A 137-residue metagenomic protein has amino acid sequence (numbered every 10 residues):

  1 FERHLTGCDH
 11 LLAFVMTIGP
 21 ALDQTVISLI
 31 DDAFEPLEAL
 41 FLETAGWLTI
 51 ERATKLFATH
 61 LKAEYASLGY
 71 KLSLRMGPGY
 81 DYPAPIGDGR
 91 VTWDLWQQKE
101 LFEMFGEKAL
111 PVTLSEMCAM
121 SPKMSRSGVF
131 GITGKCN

Functional and structural regions predicted by a protein language model:
F1, A66-N137: Compositionally biased, low-complexity/repeat regions
F1, F14, F34, F41 (+3 more regions): Phenylalanine-focused residue identity feature
F1-A39: Active-site helix-to-loop segments that bind/position phosphate- or nucleotide-bearing substrates and donors across
L22-T25, T49, D81-P85: Short, well-ordered, mixed-charge alpha-helical segments that flank or form enzyme active sites
D31-E43, M76-Y80, A84-G87: Surface-exposed loop-to-helix/strand elements on domain peripheries
P36-T59: Compact, glycine/acidic-enriched structural inserts
K62: Conserved anion/nucleotide-ligand pocket segment
